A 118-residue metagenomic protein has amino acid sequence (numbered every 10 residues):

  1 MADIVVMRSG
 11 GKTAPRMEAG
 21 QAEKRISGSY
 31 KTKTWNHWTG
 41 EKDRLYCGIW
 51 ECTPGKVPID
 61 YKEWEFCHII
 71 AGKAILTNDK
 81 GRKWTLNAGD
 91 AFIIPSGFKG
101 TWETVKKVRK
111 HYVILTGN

Functional and structural regions predicted by a protein language model:
M1-R44: A short, N-terminal "cap"/entry segment at the start of jelly-roll beta-barrel domains of the cupin/DSBH fold
D43-Y61, P95-S96: Conserved short histidine dyad/triad with adjacent acidic residue
C47-I49, F66, A91: Conserved hydrophobic/aromatic beta-strand scaffold that supports enzyme active sites
C52, K62-L76: Short, conserved beta-strand element in jelly-roll/cupin
I59, L76, K110-Y112: Short hydrophobic/aromatic-rich beta-strand segments that constitute the beta-sheet cores of beta-sandwich/beta-barrel
T77-D79, E103: A generic structural motif
K80-S96: Short acidic-glycine-tyrosine-enriched beta hairpin
N87, S96-N118: Ligand-binding loop in jelly-roll beta-barrel domains
